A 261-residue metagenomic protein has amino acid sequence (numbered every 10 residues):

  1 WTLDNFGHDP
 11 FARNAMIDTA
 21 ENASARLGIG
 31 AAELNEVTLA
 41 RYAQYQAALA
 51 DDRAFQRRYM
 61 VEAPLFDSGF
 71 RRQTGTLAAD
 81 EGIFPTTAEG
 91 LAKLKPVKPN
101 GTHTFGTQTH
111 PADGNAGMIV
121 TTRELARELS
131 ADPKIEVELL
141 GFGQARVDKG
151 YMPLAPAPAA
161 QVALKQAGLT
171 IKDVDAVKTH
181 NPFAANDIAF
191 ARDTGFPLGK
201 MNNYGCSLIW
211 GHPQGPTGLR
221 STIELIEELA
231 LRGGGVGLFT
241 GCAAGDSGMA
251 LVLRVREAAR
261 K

Functional and structural regions predicted by a protein language model:
W1-N22: Flexible glycine-/small-residue-enriched beta->alpha junction loops that bind anionic phosphate/pyrophosphate groups
P10-M16, P85-H110, D193-L225, A230-G235: Conserved catalytic cysteine-centered active-site region of acyl-thioester-dependent Claisen-condensing enzymes
A20-G30, Q161-L169: Short, well-ordered beta-strand elements within core beta-sheets of diverse protein domains
S24-F55, M118-L125, R192, H212-G234 (+1 more regions): Active-site-proximal alpha-helical scaffold in enzymes
A25, T86-P153, P158, V162 (+4 more regions): Condensing-enzyme catalytic core mediating Claisen C-C bond formation in acyl metabolism
E33-A40, R58-L65, D132-Q144, K172-N181 (+2 more regions): Beta-strand segments within the central parallel beta-sheet cores of soluble alpha/beta enzyme folds
E33-E128, G199: N-terminal extracellular/periplasmic Venus flytrap/periplasmic-binding protein-like
L140-I209: Active-site pocket-lining segment
